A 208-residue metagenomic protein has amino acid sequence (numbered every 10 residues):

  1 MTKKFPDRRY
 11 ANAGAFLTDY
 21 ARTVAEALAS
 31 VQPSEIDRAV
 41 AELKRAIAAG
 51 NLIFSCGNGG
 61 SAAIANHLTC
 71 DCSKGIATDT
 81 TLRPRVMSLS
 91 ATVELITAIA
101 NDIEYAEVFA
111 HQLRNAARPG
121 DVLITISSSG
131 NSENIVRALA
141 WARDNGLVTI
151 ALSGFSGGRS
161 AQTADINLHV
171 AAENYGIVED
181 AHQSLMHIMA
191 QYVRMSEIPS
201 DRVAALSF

Functional and structural regions predicted by a protein language model:
M1-S30: Generic N-terminal amphipathic, Lys/Arg-enriched alpha-helix
V31-A49: A short, well-structured juxtamembrane/interface segment
R45-A117: Glycine-rich, small/polar surface segments that engage phosphate groups of diverse ligands
S61-N66, N131-A138, S160: Short glycine/serine/threonine-rich phosphate/pyrophosphate-binding segments that cradle anionic phosphate groups
N115, V178-F208: A charged, well-structured terminal subsegment
L152-A164: Short, glycine/polar-rich helix-capping loops at beta-to-alpha or helix-loop-helix junctions that flank or form
